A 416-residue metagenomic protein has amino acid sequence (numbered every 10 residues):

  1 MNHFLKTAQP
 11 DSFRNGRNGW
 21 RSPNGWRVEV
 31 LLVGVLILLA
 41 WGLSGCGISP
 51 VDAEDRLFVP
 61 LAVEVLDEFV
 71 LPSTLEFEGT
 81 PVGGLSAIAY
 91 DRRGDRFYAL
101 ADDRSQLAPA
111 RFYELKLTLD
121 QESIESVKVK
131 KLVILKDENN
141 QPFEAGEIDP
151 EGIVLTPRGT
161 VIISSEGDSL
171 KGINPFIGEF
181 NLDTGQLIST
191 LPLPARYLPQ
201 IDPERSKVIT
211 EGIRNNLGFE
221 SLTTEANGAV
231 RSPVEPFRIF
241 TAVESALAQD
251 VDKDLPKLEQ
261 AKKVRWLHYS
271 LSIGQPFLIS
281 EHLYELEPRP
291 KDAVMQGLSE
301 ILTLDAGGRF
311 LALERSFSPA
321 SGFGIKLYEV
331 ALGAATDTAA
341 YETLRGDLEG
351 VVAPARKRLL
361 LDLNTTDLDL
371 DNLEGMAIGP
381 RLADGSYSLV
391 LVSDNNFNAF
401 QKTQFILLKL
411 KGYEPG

Functional and structural regions predicted by a protein language model:
M1-W26: N-terminal secretory signal peptides that target proteins for export/translocation
A8, W26-R27, L31-L32, S49-D52 (+1 more regions): Exposed, low-complexity/repetitive linear segments and helix-based recognition motifs, biased toward charged/polar
P10-F13, V33, S318, G333: Short amphipathic alpha-helical "recognition" segments used for binding
V30-G42: Bacterial N-terminal signal peptides
C46-G416: Sequence/structural signature of beta-propeller domains
